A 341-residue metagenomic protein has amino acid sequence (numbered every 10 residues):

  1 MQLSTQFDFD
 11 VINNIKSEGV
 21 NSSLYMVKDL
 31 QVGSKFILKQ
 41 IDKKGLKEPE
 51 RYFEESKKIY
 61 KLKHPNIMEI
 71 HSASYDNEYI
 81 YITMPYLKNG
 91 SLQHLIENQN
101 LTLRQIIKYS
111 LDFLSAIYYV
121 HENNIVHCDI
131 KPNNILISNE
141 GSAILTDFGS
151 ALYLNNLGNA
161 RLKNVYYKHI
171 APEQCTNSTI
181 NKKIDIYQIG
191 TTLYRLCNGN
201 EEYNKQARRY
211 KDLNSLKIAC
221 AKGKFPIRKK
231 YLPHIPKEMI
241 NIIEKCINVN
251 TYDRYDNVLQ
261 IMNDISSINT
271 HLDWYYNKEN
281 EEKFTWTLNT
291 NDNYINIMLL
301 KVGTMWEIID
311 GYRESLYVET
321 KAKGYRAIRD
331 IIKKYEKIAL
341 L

Functional and structural regions predicted by a protein language model:
D29-K47: ATP-binding glycine-rich loop module of kinase domains
Y52-K57: Regulatory alphaC helix of protein kinase catalytic domains
S72-A73: A short, aromatic-enriched beta-strand patch in the conserved N-lobe beta-sheet of the protein kinase catalytic domain
N77-S91, L95: Conserved short submotifs of the Hanks-type protein kinase catalytic core that shape the nucleotide-binding pocket
Y109-S110: Activation segment signature within eukaryotic-like protein kinase domains
H121-I137: Catalytic-loop of the protein kinase fold
D185: Conserved catalytic-loop aspartate of Hanks-type protein kinases
